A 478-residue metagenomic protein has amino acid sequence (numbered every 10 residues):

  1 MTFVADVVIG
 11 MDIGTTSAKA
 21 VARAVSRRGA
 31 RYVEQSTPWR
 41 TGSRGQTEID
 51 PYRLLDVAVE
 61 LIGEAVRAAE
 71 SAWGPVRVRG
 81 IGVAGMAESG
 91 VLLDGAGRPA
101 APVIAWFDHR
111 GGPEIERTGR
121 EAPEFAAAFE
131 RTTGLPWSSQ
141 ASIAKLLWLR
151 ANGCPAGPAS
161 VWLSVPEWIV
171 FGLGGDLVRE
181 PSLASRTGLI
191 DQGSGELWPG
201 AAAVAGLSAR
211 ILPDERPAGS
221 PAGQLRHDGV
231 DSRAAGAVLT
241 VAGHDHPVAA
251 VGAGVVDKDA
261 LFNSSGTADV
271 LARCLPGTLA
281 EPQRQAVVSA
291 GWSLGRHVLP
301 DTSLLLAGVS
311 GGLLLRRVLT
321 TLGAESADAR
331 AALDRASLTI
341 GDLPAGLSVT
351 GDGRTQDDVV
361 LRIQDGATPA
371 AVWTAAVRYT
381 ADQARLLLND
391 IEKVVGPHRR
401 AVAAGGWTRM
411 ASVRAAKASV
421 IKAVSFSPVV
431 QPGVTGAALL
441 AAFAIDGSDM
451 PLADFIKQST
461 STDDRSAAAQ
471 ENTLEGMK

Functional and structural regions predicted by a protein language model:
M1-P102, P158, V230-V241, I421-V424 (+1 more regions): N-terminal glycine/serine-rich phosphate-binding loop of ATP-dependent small-molecule kinases, especially carbohydrate
F3, I9-G10, G119-T133, I143 (+7 more regions): Active-site core segments that coordinate phosphate-bearing ligands/cofactors across diverse enzyme families
P38-E48, A128-F129, V178-S185, A209 (+1 more regions): Gly-rich Lys/Arg/Thr-decorated short loops/hinges at beta-loop-alpha junctions or inter-strand turns that position
E70-W106, G134-Q140, V170-D191, D214-P217 (+1 more regions): Short beta-strand-loop/turn "lid" adjacent to the catalytic site in phosphate-handling enzymes
S89, P113-R117, A250-V251: Pocket-flanking alpha-helical
I104-P123: Short alpha-helix plus adjacent loop in nuclease-associated cores
V204-I211: A structural motif corresponding to the C-terminal end of an alpha-helix and its immediate exit/capping segment
L212-P221, A331-S337: Short linear loop/turn motifs
